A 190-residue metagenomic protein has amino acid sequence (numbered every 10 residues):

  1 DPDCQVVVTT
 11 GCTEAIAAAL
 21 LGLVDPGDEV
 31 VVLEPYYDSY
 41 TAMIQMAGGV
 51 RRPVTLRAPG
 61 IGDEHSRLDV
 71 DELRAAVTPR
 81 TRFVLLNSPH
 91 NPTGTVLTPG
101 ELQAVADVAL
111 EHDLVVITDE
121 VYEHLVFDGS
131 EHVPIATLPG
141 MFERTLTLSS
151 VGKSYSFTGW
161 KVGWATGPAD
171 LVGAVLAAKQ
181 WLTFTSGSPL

Functional and structural regions predicted by a protein language model:
D1-E29: Phosphate-binding glycine-rich loop
V6, V30-V31, I44, V84 (+5 more regions): Generic structural signal for small/hydrophobic residues in well-ordered secondary structure, especially within
A18, D38-Y40, V105: Aromatic/hydrophobic pocket-lining residues that form π-stacking "cages" and hydrophobic walls in ligand
L23, V30, M43-I44, A109: Short hydrophobic alpha-helical segments of the AMP-binding
D28, G49, E111-V115, M141-E143: A short helix->loop->beta-strand "cap" motif at the edges of active sites that frequently abuts
M46-R52: A short helix-loop-beta submotif of the ANL/AMP-binding
R52, L56-D128: Active-site phosphate-binding strand-loop segment of PLP-dependent enzymes
L138, F142-L190: Conserved core segment of the aminotransferase class I/II
